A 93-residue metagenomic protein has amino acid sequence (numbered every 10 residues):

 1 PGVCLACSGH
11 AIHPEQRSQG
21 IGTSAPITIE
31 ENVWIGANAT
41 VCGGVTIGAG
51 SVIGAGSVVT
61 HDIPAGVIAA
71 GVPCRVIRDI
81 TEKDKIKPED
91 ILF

Functional and structural regions predicted by a protein language model:
P1, A55, A65: Residues that flank catalytic or metal-binding motifs in active/ligand-binding sites
P1-V45, I80-T81, K85-K87: Flexible, glycine/small-residue-enriched loop-and-beta-strand segment within the central core of proteins
C7, G54, T60-H61, I77-D79: Conserved acidic donor-binding loop of glycosyltransferase catalytic domains
A11, N38, G56, V72-P73: Gly/Ser/Thr-rich beta-alpha loop segments that engage phosphate groups in nucleotides
T28, W34, T46, V52-G54 (+1 more regions): Glycine-/alanine-rich, low-charge beta-solenoid repeats
A37-H61: Beta-rich strand-turn-strand
A65-E89: Conserved beta-strand-loop-alpha-helix hinge in the C-terminal portion of ABC ATPase nucleotide-binding domains
I91-F93: Leloir-type glycosyltransferase catalytic cores
